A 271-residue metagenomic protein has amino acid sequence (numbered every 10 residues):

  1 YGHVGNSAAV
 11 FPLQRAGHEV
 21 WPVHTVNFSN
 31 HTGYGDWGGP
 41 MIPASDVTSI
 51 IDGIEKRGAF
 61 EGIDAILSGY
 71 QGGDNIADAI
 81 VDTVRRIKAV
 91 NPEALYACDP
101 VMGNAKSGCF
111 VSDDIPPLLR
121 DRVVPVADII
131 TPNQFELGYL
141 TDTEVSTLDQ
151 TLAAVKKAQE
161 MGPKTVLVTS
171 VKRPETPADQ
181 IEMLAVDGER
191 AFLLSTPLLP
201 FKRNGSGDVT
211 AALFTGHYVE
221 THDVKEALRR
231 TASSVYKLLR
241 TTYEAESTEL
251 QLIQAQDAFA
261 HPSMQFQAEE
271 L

Functional and structural regions predicted by a protein language model:
Y1-C109, A255-P262, A268-E269: Conserved N-terminal subdomain of the carbohydrate kinase-like
G17, E55-G58, V84, K88-N91 (+3 more regions): Structural signal for hydrophobic packing residues in well-ordered secondary-structure cores of soluble enzyme domains
D64-G69, A97-N104, T131-L140, V168-T169 (+1 more regions): Short beta-strands and strand-loop turn motifs
V111-A191, F201, E220-K225: Conserved phosphate/ATP/ADP-binding segment of small-molecule kinases
F192-L198, K237: A structural signal for small-residue-enriched, beta-sheet-centric alpha/beta enzyme cores and oligomeric scaffold folds
P197-F214: Short glycine/threonine-rich catalytic loop with a Thr-x-Gly-x-Asp
A212-E220, S233, K237: Short glycine/serine- and small hydrophobic-enriched flexible loop segments
K225-L271: Charged C-terminal helix
